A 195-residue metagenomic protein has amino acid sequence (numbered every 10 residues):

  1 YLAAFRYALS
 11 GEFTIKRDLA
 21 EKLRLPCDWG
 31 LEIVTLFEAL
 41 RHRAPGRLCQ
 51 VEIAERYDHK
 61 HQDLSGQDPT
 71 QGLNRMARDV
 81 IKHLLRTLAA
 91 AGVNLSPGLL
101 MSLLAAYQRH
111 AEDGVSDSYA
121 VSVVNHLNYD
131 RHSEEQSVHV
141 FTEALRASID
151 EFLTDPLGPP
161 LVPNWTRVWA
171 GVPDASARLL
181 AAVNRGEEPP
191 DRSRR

Functional and structural regions predicted by a protein language model:
Y1-F5: Short, flexible, basic/aromatic active-site loop/helix in glycosyltransferases
A8, W29-F37: Conserved glycosyltransferase catalytic-site signature
A8-L23: Conserved nucleotide-sugar donor-binding and metal-coordinating catalytic region shared by glycosyltransferases
L23, H42, T87, A91: Change "in soluble alpha/beta enzymes" to "in soluble alpha/beta proteins
C27, F37-R56: Catalytic donor-sugar/metal-binding loop of nucleotide-sugar-dependent glycosyltransferases
C49-P69: Active-site donor/metal-binding and catalytic loop motifs of nucleotide-sugar-dependent glycosylation enzymes
S65-R195: Terminal low-complexity segments of carbohydrate-biosynthetic enzymes
